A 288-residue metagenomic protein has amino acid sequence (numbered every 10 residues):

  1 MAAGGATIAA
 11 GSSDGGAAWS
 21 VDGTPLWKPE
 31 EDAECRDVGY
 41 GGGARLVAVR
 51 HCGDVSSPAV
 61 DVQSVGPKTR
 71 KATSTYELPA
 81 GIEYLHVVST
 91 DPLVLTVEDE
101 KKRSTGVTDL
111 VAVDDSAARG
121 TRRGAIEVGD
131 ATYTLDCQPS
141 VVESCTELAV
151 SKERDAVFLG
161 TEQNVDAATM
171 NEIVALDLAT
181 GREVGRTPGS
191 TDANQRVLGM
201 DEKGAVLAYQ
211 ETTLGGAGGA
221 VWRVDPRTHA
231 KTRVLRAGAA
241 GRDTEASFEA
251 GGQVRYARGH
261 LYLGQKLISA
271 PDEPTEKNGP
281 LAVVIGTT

Functional and structural regions predicted by a protein language model:
M1, T24-E31, K71-Y76, A118-C137 (+2 more regions): Aromatic (tryptophan-biased) beta-strands that constitute blades/sheets of beta-rich domains
M1-A3, E31-A44, V49, E77-P92 (+3 more regions): Repeated scaffold domains used in trafficking and secretory/extracellular systems, primarily beta-propellers
A2-G106: Solenoidal tandem-repeat scaffolds enriched in leucines and small polar residues
A3-G11, A44-V55, T90-T105, D109-A112 (+3 more regions): Short beta-strand elements that form the blades of beta-propeller/WD-repeat-like and other beta-sheet-rich scaffold
D14-W19, V55-S64, E100-V113, V165-V174 (+2 more regions): Structural motif
S20-T24, V65-R70, V113-A118, D177-G181 (+2 more regions): Short loop/turn segments that connect beta-strands within beta-propeller blades
P139-L178, R182-T232, A239: Loop/turn-rich, solvent-exposed surfaces of beta-rich toroidal or solenoidal domains
V234-L235, R242-T288: Blade-level signature of beta-propeller repeat domains, shared across WD40, Kelch, NHL, RCC1 and BNR/Asp-box propellers
